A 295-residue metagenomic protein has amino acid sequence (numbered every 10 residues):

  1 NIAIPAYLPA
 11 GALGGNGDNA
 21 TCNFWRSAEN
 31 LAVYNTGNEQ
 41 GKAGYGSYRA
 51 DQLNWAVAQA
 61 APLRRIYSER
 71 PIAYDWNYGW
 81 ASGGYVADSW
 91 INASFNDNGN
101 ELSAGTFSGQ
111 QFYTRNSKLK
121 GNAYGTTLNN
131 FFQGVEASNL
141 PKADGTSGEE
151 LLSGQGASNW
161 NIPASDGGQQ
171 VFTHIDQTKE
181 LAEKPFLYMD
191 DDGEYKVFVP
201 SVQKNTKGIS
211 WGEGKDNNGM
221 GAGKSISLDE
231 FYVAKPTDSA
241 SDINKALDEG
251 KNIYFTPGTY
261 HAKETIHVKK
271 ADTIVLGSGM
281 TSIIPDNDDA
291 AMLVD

Functional and structural regions predicted by a protein language model:
N1-D295: Extracellular/periplasmic carbohydrate-active domains that bind, remodel, or depolymerize complex polysaccharides
